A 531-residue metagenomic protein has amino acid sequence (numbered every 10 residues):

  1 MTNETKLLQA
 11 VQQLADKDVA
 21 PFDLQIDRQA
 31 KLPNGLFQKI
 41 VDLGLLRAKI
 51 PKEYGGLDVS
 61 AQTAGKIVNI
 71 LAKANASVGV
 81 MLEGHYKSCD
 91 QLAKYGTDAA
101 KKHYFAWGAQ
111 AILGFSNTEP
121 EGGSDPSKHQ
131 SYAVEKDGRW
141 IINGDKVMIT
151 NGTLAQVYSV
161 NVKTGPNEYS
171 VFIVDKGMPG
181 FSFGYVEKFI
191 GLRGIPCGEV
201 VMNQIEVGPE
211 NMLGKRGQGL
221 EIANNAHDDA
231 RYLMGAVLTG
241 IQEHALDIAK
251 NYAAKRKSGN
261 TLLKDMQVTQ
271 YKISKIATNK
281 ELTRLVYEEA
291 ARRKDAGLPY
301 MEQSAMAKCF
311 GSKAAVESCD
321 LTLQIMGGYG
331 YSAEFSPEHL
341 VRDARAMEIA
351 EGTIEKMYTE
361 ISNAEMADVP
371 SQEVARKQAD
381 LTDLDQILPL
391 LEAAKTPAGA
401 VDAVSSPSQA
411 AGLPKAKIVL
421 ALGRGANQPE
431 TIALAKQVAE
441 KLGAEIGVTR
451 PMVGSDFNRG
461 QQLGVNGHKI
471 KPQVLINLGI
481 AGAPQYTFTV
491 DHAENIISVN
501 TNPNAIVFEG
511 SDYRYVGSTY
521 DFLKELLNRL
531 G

Functional and structural regions predicted by a protein language model:
M1-K73, Y95, E135, R139 (+1 more regions): Alpha-helical interface subdomain recognition
A76-A99, G123-P126: N-terminal glycine-rich flavin-associated loop
Q110-T118: A short, Trp-centered hydrophobic/proline-enriched beta-strand micro-motif
S131-V134, R514: A structural signal for short hydrophobic beta-strand segments in well-ordered beta-sheet cores
N143-F183: A short core secondary-structure module
G177-G208: Flexible, small-/acidic-enriched active-site or ligand-binding loops
V200-N225: A short, charged helix-loop
A367-G531: N-terminal glycine-rich FAD/FM-binding segment characteristic of electron-transfer flavoproteins
